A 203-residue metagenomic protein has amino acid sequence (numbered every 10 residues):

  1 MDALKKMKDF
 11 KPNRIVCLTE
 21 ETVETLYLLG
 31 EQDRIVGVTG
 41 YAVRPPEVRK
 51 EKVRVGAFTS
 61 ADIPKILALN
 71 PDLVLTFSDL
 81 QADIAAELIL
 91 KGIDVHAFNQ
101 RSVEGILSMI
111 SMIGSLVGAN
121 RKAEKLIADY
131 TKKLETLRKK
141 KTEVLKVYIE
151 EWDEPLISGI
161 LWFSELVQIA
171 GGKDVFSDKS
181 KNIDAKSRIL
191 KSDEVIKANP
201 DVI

Functional and structural regions predicted by a protein language model:
M1-I203: N-terminal ligand-binding lobe of clamshell/alpha-beta domains
